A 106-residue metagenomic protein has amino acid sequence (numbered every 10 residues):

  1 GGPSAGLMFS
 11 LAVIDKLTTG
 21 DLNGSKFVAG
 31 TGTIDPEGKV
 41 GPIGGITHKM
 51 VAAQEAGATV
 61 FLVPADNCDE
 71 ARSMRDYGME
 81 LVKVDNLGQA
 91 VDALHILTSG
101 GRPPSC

Functional and structural regions predicted by a protein language model:
G1-C106: Peripheral, non-AAA+ core regions of ATP-driven protein-machinery
